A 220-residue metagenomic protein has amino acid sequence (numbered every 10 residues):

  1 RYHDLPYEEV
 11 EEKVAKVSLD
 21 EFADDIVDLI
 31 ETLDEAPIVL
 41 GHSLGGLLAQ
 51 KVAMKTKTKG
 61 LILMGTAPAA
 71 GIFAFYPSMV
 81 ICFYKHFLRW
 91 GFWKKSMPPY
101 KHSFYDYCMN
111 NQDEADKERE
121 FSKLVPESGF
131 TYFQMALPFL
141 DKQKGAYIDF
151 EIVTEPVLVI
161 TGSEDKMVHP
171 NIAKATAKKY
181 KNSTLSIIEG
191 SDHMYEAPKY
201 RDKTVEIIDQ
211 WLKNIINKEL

Functional and structural regions predicted by a protein language model:
R1-E9: Conserved alpha/beta-hydrolase
D20-P37: Conserved acidic catalytic loop of the alpha/beta-hydrolase fold
L40-G45, A49: Gly/Ala-rich beta-loop-alpha elbow adjacent to hydrolase catalytic centers
T58-G91, Y132-F139: Flexible "cap/lid" loop of the alpha/beta hydrolase fold
K95-I148, E155: Alpha/beta-hydrolase
V153, V159-T161, D165: Short beta-strand/loop motif that positions the catalytic acidic residue of the alpha/beta-hydrolase fold
K166-I172: Conserved alpha/beta-hydrolase "acid-adjacent" motif
S183-L220: Catalytic active-site module of serine/aspartate enzymes centered on a nucleophile-bearing elbow/loop
